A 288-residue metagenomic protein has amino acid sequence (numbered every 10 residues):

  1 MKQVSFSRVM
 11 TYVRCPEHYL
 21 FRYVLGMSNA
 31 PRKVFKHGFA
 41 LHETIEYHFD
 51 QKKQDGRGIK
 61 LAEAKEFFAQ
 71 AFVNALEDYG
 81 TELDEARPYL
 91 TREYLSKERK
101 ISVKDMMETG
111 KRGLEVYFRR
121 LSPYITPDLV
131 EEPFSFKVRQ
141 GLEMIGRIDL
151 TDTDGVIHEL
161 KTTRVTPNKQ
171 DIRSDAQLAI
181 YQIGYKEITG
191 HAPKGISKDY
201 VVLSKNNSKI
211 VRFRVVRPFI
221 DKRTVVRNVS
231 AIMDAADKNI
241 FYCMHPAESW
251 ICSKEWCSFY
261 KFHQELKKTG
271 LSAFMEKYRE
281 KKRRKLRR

Functional and structural regions predicted by a protein language model:
M1-R14, Q140-T151, D221-V226: An acidic intrinsically disordered interaction segment
Q3-V4, A62, V73, S96 (+2 more regions): Metal-dependent nuclease catalytic regions and adjoining charged, substrate-binding loops involved in nucleic-acid end
M10, R14-K53, E131-E132, W256-F259: Nuclease catalytic cores
C15-F21, T151-E159, S230-D234: Active-site-adjacent bridging/hinge elements
E17, K33, H37, S102 (+2 more regions): Hydrophobic (often cysteine-bearing) scaffold residues that line and stabilize catalytic clefts of nucleotide/cofactor
Y23, E159-T162, Y200: Residue-level recognition of conserved beta-strand positions in structured domain cores
T44-V130: A non-catalytic, helix-rich entry segment at domain boundaries
L129-I188: Non-catalytic protein-protein interaction segments used by genome-maintenance enzymes to assemble and couple activities
